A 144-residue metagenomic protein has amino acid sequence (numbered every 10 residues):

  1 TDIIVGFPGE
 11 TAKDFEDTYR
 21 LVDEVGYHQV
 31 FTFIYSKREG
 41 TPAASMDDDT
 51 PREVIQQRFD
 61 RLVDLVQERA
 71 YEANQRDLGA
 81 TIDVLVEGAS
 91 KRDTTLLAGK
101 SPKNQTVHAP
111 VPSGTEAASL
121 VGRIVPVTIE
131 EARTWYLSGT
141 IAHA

Functional and structural regions predicted by a protein language model:
T1-T41, R61-E72: Conserved C-terminal portion of the radical SAM core fold that forms the substrate/S-adenosylmethionine-binding
S45-A144: Terminal RNA-binding accessory module
